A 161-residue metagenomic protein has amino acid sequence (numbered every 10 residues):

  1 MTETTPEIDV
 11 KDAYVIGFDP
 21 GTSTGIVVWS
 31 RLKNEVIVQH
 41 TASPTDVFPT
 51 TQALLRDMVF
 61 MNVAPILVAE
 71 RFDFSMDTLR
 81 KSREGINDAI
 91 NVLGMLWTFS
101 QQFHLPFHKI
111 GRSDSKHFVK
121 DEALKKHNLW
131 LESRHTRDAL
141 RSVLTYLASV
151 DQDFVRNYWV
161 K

Functional and structural regions predicted by a protein language model:
M1-K161: Phosphate- and other anionic-substrate recognition elements at nucleic-acid/protein interfaces
